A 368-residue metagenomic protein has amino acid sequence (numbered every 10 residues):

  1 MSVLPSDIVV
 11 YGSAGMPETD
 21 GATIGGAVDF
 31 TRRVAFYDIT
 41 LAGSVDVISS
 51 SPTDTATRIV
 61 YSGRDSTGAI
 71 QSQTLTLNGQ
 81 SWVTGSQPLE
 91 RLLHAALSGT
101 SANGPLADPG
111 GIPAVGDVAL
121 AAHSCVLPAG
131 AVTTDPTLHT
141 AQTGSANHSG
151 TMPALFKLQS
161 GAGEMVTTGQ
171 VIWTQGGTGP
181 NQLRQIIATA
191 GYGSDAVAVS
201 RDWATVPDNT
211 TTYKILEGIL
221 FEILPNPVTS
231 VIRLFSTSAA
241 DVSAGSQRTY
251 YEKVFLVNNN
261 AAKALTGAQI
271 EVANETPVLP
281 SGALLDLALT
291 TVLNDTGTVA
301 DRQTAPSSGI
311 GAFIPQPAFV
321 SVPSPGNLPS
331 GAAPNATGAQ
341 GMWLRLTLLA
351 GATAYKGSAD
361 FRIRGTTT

Functional and structural regions predicted by a protein language model:
V3-D7, L346-T368: Serine/threonine-enriched low-complexity regions used as flexible
Y11, P17-R33, L224-N259, K263 (+1 more regions): Beta-sheet-dominated interaction scaffolds and their linkers
A14-R64, H123-N209: Autoprocessing Asn-cyclization modules and mimics
I24-V28, G116-T140, G218-A244: Low-complexity, acidic Ser/Thr/Pro/Gly-rich terminal tails and inter-domain linkers that flank the onset of structured
D54-L120, L183: Beta-strand-rich solenoidal segments
A244-I310: Surface-exposed interaction patch
S246-K253, G338-M342, T353-F361: Short, solvent-exposed loop/turn segments enriched in Ser/Thr/Gly
T296-V299, P317-A352: Intrinsically disordered, low-complexity Pro/Gly/Ser/Thr-rich segments with frequent PxxP/GP/PP motifs and embedded
